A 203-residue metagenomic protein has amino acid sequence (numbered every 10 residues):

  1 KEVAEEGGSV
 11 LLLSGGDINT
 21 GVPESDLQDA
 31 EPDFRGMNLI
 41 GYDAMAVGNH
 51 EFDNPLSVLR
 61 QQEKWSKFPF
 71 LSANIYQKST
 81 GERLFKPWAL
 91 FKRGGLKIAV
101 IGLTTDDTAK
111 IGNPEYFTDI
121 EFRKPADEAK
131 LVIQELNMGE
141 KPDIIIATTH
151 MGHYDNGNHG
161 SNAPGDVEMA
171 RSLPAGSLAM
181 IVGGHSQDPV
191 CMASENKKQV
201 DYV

Functional and structural regions predicted by a protein language model:
K1-V203: Acidic, metal/ion-coordinating pockets
